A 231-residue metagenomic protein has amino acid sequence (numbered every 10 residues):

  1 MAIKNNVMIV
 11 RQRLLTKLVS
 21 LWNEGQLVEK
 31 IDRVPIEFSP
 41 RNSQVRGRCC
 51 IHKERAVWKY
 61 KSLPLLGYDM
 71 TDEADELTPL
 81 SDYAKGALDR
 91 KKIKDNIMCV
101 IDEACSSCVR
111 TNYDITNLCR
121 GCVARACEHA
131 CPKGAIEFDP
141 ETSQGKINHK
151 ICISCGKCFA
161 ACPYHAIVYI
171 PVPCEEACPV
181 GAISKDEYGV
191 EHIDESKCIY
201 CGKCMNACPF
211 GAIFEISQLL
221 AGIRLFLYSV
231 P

Functional and structural regions predicted by a protein language model:
M1-A161, H165-A177, G181: Ferredoxin-type iron-sulfur electron-transfer modules and their immediate structural context
H165, I170-P171, E175-E176, V180-P231: Iron-sulfur-cluster electron-transfer modules
